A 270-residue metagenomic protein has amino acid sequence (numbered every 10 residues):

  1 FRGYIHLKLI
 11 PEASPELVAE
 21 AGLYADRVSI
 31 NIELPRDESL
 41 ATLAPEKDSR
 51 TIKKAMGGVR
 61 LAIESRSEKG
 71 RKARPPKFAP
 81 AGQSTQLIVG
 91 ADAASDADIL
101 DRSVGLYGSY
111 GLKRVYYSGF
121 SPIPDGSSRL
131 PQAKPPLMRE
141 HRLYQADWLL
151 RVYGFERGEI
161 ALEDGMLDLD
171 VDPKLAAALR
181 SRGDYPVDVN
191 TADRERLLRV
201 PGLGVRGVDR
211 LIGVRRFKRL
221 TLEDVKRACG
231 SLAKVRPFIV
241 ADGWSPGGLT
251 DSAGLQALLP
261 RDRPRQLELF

Functional and structural regions predicted by a protein language model:
F1-R157: Conserved AdoMet/S-adenosylmethionine-binding subsite of the radical SAM
R2-G3, L87-V89, A178-R180, A192 (+1 more regions): A short, structure-level motif marking secondary-structure boundaries and short turns
E16, A93-S95, L169-V171, P246-D251: Short, solvent-exposed polar/charged micro-motifs at secondary-structure junctions
P45, G90-A91, P122, V189-T191 (+2 more regions): Generic structural "secondary-structure junction" signal
P124, G230-F270: Low-complexity, acidic/Ser/Thr- and charged residue-rich accessory regions of DNA metabolism proteins
G158-L162, V240-A241: Short coil/turn segments at secondary-structure boundaries
A161-D193: Conserved alpha/beta core segments of nucleic-acid transaction machinery
D172, V187-V214, K218-P237: Helix-hairpin-helix
